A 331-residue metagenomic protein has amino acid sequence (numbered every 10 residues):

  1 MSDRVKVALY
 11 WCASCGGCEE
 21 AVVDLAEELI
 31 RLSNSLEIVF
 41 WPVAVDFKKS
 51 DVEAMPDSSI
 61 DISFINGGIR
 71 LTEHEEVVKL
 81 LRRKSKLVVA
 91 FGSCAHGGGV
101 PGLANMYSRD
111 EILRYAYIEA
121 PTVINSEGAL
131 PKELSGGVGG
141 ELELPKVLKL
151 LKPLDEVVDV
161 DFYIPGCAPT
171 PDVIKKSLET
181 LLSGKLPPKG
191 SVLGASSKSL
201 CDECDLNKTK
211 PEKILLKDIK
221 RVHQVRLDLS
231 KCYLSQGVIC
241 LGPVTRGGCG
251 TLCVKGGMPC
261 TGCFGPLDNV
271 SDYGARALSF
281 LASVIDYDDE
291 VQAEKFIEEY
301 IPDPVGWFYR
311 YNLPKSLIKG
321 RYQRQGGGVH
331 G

Functional and structural regions predicted by a protein language model:
M1-F64, H74-L87, M106, D110-I164 (+1 more regions): Iron-sulfur (Fe-S) cluster-binding modules
G68-R70, C94-H96, P169: Short glycine-rich anion-binding loops that position phosphate/pyrophosphate groups of nucleotides and phosphorylated
E73-H74, G98: Extracytoplasmic/secreted cell-surface and envelope-processing proteins
C94-P101, A120-V123: Short gly/pro/ser/thr-enriched loop/turn and capping motifs at secondary-structure boundaries
